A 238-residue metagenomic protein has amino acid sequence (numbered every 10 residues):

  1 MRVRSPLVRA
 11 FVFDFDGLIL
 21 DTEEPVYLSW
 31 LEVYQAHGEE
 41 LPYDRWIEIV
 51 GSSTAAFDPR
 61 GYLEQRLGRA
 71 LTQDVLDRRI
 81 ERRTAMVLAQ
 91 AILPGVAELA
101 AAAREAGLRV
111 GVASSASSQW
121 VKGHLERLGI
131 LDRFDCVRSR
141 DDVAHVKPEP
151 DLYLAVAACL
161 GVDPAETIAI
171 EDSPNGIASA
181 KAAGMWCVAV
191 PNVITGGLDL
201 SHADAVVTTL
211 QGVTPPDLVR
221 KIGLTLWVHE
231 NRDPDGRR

Functional and structural regions predicted by a protein language model:
M1-R9, A101, S118-R238: Asp-based, Mg2+/Mn2+-dependent phosphohydrolase catalytic module
R4-A106, Q119: N-terminal helical cap/lid subdomain that shapes the substrate entry/recognition surface in HAD-like hydrolases
F15, R109, P174: Short glycine/serine/threonine-biased micro-segments
D21, Q90, V112, E166-I168: Residue-level marker of alpha-helix boundaries and capping positions
E40, R109, W186: Residue-level detector of anion-binding/catalytic polar loops
E81-L88, L108, S139-D142, G161-V162: A broad detector of the eukaryotic-type serine/threonine protein kinase catalytic domain
G111-V112, A189: Hydrophobic beta-strand core positions in alpha/beta domains
S114-A116: Conserved phosphate-coupling serine/threonine residues in phosphotransfer and NTP-handling enzymes
